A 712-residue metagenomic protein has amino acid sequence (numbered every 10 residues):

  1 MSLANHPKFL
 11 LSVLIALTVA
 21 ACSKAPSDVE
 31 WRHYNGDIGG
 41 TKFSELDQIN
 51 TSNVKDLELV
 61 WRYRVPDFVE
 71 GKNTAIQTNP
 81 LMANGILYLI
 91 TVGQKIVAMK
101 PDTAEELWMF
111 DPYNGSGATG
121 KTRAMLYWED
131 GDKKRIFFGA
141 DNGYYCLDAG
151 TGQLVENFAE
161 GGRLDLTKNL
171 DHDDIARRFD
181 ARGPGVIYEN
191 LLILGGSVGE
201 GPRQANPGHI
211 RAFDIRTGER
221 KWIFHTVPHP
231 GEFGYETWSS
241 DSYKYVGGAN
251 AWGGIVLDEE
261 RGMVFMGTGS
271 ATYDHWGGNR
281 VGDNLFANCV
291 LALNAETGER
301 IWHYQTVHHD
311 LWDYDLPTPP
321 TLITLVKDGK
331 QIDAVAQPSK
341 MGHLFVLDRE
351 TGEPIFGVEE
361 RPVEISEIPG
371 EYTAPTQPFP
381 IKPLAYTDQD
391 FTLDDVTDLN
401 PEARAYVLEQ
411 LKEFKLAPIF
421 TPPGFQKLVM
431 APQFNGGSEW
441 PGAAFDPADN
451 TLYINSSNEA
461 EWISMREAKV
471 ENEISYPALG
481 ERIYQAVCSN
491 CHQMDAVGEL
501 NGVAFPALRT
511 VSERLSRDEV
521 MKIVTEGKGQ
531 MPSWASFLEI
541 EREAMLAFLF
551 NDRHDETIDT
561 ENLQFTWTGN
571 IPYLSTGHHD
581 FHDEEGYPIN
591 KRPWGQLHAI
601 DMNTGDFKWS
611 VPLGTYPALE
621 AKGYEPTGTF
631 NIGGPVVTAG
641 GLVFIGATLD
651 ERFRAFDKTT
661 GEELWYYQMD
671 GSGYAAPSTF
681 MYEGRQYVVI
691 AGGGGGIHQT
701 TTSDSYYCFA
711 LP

Functional and structural regions predicted by a protein language model:
S2-L11: Bacterial N-terminal signal peptides that target proteins for export
V19-A21: C-terminal motif of bacterial Sec signal peptides marking the signal peptidase cleavage site
A25, I38-E45, F68-K72, V97 (+2 more regions): Short, solvent-exposed loop/turn elements at domain surfaces
A25-P66, M82, H598-I600: Mature N-terminal segment immediately following signal peptide/propeptide cleavage in secreted/periplasmic
W31-N35, N73-G93, A118-Y144, R177-P202 (+11 more regions): Repeat-blade elements of multi-bladed beta-propeller folds
S52-P66, I96-S116, G131, Y144-A176 (+11 more regions): Extracytoplasmic/lumenal domain signature
D180, E471-A478, R482-Q485, N490-I558 (+3 more regions): Extracytoplasmic electron-transfer domains, predominantly the class I c-type cytochrome c fold
D394-Q410, P418-P423, M430-Q433, P441-Y476 (+2 more regions): Periplasmic c-type cytochrome electron-transfer domains
